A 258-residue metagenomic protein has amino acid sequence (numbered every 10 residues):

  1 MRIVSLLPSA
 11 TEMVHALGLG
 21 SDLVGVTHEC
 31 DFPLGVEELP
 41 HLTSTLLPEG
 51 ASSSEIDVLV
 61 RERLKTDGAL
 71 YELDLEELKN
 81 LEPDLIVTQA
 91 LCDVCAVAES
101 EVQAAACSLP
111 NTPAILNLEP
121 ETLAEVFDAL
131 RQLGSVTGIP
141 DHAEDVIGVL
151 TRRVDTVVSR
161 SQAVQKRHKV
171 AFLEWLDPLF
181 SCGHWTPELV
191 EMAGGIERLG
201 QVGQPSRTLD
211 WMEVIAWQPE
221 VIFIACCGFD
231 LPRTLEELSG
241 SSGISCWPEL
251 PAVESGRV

Functional and structural regions predicted by a protein language model:
M1-V258: N-terminal ligand-binding lobe of clamshell/alpha-beta domains
